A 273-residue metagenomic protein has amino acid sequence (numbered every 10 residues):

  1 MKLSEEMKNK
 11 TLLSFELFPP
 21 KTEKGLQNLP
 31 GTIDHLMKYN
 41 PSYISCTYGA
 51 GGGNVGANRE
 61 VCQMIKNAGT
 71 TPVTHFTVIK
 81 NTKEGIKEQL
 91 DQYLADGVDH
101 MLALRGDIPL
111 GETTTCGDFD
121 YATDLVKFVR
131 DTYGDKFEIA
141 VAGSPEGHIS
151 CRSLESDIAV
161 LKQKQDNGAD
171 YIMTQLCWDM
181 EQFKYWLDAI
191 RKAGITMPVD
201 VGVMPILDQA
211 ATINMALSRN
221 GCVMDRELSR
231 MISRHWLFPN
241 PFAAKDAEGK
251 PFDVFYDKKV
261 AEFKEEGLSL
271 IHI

Functional and structural regions predicted by a protein language model:
M1-F15, T22: N-terminal amphipathic alpha-helix/helix-capping segment at the start of soluble metabolic enzymes
L3, L26-D34, Y39, G52-T70: Glycine-rich, positively charged N-terminal anion/phosphate-binding segment
E6, G117-S144, K192-K259: Active-site pocket-lining/capping segments in soluble small-molecule metabolic enzymes
S14-N28, P72-E84, A140-S156, S233-V254: Active-site mouth loops of central-metabolism enzymes
L17-P20, T47-G51, H75-N81, G106-I108 (+3 more regions): Active-site beta-loop-alpha junctions enriched in small/polar residues
G25-L26, G52-Q63, T82-E88, I108-V129 (+1 more regions): Active-site-adjacent beta->alpha loops and helix N-cap segments on the catalytic face of soluble alpha/beta enzymes
K83-Q92, A159, Y185, Q209-A211: Catalytic cores of alpha/beta
I271-I273: Conserved small/polar residues in nucleotide/adenosyl-binding loops
